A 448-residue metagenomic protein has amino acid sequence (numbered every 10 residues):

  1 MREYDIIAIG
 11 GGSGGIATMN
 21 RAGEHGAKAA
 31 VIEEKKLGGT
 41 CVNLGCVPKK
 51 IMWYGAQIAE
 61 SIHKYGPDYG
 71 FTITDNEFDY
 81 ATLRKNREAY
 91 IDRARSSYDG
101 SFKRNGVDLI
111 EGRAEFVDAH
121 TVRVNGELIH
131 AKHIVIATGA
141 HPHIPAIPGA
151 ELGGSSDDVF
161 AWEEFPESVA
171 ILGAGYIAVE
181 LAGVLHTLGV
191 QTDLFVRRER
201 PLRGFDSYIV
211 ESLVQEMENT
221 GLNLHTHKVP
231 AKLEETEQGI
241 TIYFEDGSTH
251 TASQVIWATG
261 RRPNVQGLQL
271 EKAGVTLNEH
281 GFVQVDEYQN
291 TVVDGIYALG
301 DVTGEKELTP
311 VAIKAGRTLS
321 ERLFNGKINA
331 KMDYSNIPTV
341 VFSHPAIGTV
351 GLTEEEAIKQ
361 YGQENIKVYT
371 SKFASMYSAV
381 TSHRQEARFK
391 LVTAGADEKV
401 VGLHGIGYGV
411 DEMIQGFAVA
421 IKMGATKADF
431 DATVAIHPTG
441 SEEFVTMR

Functional and structural regions predicted by a protein language model:
M1-G12, F165-L172: Beta1/beta-strand and adjacent pyrophosphate-binding region of the FAD-binding site in flavoprotein oxidoreductases
R2-Y4, N20-A27, I32-F165, R198-L202 (+6 more regions): Glycine-rich flavin
I7-G14, T18-K35, T40, V47 (+3 more regions): Flexible, glycine-rich terminal cap/loop adjacent to redox cofactors in electron-transfer oxidoreductases
I7-I9, A114, I129-G139, I171-L172 (+2 more regions): Short hydrophobic core segments
C46, T138-Q191, F195, N223 (+3 more regions): Glycine-rich dinucleotide-binding loop and its adjacent helix/turn
D108-E111, E115-R123, L188-E287, K327 (+2 more regions): A Rossmann-like FAD-binding core segment of flavoenzymes
E151-P166, T249-G326: FAD-site-proximal beta/loop scaffold in flavoenzymes
S212, L299-I358, D429, H437-R448: A conserved FAD-binding loop/helix module that cradles the flavin
